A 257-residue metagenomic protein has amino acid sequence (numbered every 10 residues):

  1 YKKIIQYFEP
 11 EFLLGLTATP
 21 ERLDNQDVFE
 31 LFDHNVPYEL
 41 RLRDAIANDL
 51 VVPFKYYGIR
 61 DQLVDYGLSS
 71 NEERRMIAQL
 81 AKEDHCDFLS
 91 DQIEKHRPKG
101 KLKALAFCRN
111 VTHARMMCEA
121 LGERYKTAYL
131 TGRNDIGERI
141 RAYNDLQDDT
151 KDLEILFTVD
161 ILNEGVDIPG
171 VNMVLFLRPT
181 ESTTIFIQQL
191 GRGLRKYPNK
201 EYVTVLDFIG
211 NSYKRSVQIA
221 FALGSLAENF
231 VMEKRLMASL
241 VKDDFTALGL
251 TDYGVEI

Functional and structural regions predicted by a protein language model:
Y1-K55: Post-DEXD/H (motif II) to motif III coupling segment of the RecA-like Helicase ATP-binding lobe
E9-F12, N35, V51-F54, R124-K126 (+3 more regions): Short glycine-/polar-rich loops that comprise or flank the Walker A/P-loop and associated switch/sensor motifs
A18-L23, A47, R60-D65, T112 (+5 more regions): Conserved nucleotide-binding/hydrolysis micro-motifs of P-loop NTPases
V36-L105: Conserved interdomain linker/interface between the two RecA-like ATPase lobes of SF2 helicase motors
D49, I155-V171, L190-R195: SF2 helicase motor core recognition
F88-K99, K103, N110, R215-I257: Long, largely alpha-helical accessory region at the distal end of helicase-like NTP-driven motors
R115-M116, K126-L162: Conserved helicase ATPase core of P-loop NTP-dependent helicases/translocases
T183-Q188, R192-L223: Conserved segment of the helicase C-terminal RecA-like domain
